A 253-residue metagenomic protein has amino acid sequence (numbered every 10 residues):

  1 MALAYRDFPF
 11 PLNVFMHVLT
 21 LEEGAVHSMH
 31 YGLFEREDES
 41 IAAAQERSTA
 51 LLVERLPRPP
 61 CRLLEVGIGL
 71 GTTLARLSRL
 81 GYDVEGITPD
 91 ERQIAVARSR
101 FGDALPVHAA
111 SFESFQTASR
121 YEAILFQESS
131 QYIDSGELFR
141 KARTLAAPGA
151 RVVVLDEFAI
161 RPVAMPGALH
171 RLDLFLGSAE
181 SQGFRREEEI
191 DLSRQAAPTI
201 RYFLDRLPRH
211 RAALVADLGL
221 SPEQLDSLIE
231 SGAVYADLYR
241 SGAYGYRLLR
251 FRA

Functional and structural regions predicted by a protein language model:
M1-T20: N-terminal auxiliary segments of SAM/dcSAM-dependent transferases
A42-P59: Conserved alpha-helix/loop element of class I SAM-dependent methyltransferases that forms part of the SAM/SAH-binding
L64, I68-S114: Class I SAM-dependent methyltransferase SAM/SAH-binding core
S114-I124: A short acidic, Gly/Pro-enriched loop at the edge of an enzyme's catalytic core that lines a small-molecule cofactor
A123-S135: A short SAM/SAH-binding and catalytic strip from SAM-dependent methyltransferases
G136-R151: A short glycine-rich, Lys/Arg-flanked "PGG" loop and its adjoining helix->strand segment in the class I
V163-Y244: Substrate-binding/catalytic lobe of Class I Rossmann-like enzymes that use SAM or dcSAM, i.e., the mid-to-C-terminal
